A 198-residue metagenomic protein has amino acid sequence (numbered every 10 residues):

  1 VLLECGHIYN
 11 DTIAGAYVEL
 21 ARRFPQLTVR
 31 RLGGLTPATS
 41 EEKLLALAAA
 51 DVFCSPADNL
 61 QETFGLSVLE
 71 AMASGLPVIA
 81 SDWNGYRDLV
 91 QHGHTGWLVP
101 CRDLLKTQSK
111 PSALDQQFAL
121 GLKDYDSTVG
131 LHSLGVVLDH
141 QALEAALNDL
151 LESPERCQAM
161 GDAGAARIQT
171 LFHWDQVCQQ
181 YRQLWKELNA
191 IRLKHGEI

Functional and structural regions predicted by a protein language model:
A14-T39, V52: Nucleotide-activated donor-binding/catalytic signature segment of Leloir-type glycosyltransferases, i.e., the conserved
Y17, S40-L44, Y86, L143: Acidic, amphipathic alpha-helical patches
A38-A50, A73, Q91, S109: Short acidic alpha-helix that forms the nucleotide-activated donor recognition element in Leloir-type transferases
L45-E62, L76: Acidic donor-binding loop of glycosyltransferase active sites
P56, S81-D82, V99-P100, L105-T107: Conserved acidic donor-binding loop of glycosyltransferase catalytic domains
G65-V68, Y86: Short glycine/serine-rich donor-binding loops of glycosyltransferases
P77-A80, V90, W97-L98: Short hydrophobic beta-strand element within catalytic cores of glycosyltransferases and related nucleotide-activated
Q116-I198: C-terminal amphipathic helix plus adjacent low-complexity, charged tail appended to glycosyltransferase catalytic
